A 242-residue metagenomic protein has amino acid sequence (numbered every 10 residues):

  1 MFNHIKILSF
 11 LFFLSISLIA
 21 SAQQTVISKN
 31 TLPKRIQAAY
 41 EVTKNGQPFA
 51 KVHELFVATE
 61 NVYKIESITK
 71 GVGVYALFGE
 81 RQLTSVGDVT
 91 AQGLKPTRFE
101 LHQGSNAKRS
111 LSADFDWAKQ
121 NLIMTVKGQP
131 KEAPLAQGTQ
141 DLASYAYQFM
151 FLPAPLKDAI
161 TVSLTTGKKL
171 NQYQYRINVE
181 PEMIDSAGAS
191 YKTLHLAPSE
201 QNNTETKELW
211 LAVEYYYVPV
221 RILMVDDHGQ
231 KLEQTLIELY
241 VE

Functional and structural regions predicted by a protein language model:
M1, A20-S21, Y145: Intrinsic low-complexity/disordered segments
M1-S9: Bacterial N-terminal signal peptides that target proteins for export
S9-F10, A20: Cleavable N-terminal signal peptides
L11-F13, V89: Extended hydrophobic/Leu-rich segments
S15-I19: N-terminal signal peptide c-region/cleavage motif recognized by signal peptidases
Q23-W117, A154-E242: Acidic, serine/threonine-rich low-complexity disordered tracts
N106-M150: Hydrophobic, well-structured mid-protein blocks that either form specific transmembrane helices
